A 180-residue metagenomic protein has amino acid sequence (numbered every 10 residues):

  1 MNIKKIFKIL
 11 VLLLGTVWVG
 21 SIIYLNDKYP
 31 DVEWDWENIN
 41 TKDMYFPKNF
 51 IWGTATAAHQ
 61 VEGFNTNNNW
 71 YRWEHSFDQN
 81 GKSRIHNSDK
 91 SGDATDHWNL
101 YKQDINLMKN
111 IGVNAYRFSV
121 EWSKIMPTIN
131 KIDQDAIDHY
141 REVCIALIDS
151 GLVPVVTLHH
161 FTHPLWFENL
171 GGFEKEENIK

Functional and structural regions predicted by a protein language model:
M1-G15: N-terminal Sec-pathway targeting helices
K4-K5, D27-K28, D138: Polar/charged alpha-helical tracts
F7, W52, T56, N67 (+4 more regions): A generic structural micro-environment signature that highlights single residues at secondary-structure boundaries
T16-Y24: Hydrophobic alpha-helical membrane-insertion segments, chiefly the h-region of N-terminal signal peptides
W18, N80-R84, L165: Generic detector of short, locally flexible boundary/turn motifs and exposed helical patches
N26-V113: N-terminal carbohydrate-binding accessory modules
E62-N65, I105-K180: Substrate-binding cleft and catalytic face of glycoside hydrolase catalytic domains, especially the flexible beta-alpha
